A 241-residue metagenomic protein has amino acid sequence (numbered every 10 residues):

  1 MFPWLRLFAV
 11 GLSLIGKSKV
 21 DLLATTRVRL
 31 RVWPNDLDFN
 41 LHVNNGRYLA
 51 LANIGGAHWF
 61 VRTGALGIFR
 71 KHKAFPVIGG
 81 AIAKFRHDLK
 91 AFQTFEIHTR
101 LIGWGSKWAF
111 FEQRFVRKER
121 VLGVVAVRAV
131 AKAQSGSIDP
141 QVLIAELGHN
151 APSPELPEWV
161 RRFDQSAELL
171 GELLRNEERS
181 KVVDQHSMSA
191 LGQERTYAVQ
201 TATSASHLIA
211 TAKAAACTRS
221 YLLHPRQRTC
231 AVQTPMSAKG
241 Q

Functional and structural regions predicted by a protein language model:
M1-G16, L22, L89-E96, R100-D184: HotDog/MaoC-like acyl-thioester-processing domains
L14, G79-R86: Short structured motifs
A24-W33: Short amphipathic
R47-R70: Active-site helix/loop of acyl-thioester processing domains in fatty-acid/polyketide metabolism, spanning hotdog-fold
Q233-G240: Short, intrinsically disordered C-terminal tails of secreted or membrane-associated proteins
